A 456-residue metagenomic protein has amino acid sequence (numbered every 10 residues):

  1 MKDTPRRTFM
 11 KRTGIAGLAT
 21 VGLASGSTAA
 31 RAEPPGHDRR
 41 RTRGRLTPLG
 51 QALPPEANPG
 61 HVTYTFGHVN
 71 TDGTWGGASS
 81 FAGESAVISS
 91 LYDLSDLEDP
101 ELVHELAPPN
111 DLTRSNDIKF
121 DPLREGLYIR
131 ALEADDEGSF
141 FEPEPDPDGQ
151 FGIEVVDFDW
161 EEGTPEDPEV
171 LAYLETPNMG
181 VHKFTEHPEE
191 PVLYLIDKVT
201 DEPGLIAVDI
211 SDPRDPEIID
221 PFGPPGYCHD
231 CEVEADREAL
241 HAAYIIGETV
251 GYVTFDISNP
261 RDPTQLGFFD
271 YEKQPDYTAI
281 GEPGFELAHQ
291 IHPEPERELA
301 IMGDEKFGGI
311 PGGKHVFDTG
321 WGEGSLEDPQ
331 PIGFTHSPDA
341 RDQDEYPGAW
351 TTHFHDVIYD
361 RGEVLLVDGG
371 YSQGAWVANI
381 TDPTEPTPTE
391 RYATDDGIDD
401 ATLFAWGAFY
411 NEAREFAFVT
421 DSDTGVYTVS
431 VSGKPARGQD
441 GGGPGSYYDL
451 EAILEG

Functional and structural regions predicted by a protein language model:
K2-G22, G26, R31-G456: Feature marking well-ordered beta-strand scaffolds used for ligand recognition
